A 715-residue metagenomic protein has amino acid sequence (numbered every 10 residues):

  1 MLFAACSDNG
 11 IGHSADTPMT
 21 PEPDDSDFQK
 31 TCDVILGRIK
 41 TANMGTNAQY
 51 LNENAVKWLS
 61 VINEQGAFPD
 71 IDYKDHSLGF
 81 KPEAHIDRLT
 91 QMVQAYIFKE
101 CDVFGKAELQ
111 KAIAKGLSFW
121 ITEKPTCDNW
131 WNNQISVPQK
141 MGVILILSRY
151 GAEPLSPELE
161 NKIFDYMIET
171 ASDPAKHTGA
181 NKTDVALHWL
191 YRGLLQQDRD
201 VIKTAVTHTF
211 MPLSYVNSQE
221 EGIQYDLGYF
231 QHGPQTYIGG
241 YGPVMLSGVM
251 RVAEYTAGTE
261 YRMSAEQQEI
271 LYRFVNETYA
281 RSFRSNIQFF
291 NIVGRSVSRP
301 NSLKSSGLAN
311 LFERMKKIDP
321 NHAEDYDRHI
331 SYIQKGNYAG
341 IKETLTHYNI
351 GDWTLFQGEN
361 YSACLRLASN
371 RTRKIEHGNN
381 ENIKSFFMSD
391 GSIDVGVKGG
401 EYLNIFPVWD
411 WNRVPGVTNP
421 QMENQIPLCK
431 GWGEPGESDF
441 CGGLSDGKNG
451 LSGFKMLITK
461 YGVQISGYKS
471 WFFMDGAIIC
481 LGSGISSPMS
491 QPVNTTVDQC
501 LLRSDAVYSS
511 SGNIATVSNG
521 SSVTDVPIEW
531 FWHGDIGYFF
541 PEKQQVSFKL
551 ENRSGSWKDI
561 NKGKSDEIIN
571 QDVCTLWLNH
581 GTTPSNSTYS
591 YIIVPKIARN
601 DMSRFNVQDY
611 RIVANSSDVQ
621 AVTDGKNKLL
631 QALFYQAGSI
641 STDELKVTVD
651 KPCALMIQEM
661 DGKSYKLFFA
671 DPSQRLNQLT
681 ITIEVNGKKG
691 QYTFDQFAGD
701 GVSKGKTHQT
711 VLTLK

Functional and structural regions predicted by a protein language model:
L2-S26: Bacterial Sec-dependent N-terminal signal peptides
S14, P23-S26, K30, E53 (+4 more regions): C-terminal His-loop and adjacent cap/lid subdomain of alpha/beta-hydrolase
T17-Q49: N-terminal module-boundary/linker segments of secreted carbohydrate-active enzymes
Q29, A112, G116, G482-S487: N-terminal functional module detector in eukaryotic proteins
I39-N47, L51-A55, F210-Y215: Long, contiguous juxta-domain segments that are non-catalytic but functionally important
V56-R299: Aromatic-lined, polymer-binding surfaces characteristic of secreted/periplasmic polysaccharide-degrading enzymes
V252-Y665, D671-N677, V685-K689: Extended polysaccharide-engagement surfaces of secreted carbohydrate-active enzymes
P584-N586, F697-K715: Solvent-exposed, conformationally flexible loop/turn segments
